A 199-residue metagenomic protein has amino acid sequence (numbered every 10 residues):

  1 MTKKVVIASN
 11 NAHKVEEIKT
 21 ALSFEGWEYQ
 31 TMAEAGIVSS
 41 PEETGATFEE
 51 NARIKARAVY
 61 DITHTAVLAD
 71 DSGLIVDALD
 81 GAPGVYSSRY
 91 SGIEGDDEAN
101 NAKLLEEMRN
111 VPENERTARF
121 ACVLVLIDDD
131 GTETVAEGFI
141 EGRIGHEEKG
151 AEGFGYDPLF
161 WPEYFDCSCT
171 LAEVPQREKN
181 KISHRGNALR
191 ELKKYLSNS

Functional and structural regions predicted by a protein language model:
T2-V6, A12-S199: Anionic-ligand binding patches
